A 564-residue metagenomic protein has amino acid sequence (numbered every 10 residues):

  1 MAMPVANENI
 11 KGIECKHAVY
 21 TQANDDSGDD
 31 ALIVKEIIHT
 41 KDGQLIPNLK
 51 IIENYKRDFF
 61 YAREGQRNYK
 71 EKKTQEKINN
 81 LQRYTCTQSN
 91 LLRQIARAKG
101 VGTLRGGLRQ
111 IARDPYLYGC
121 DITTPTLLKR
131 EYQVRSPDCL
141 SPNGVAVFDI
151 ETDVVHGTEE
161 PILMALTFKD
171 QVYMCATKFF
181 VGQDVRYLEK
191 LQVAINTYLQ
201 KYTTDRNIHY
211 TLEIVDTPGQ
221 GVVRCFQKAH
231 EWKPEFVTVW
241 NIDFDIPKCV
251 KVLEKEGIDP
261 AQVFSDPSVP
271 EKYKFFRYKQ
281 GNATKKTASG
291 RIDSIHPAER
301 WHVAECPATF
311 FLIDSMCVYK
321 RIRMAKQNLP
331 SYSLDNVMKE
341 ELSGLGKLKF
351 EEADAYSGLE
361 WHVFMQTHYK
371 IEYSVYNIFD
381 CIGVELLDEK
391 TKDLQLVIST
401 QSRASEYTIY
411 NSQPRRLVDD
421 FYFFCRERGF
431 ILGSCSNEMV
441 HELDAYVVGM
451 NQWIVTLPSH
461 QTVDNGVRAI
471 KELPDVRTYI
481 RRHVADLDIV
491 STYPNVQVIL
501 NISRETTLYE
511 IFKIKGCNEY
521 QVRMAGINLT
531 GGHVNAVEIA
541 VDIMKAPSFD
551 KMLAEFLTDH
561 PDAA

Functional and structural regions predicted by a protein language model:
A2-A62, Q66, T123-P125, K129-F236 (+3 more regions): Conserved RNase H-like, two-metal-ion catalytic cores of nucleic-acid enzymes
E71-S141: Non-catalytic propeptide/linker segments at domain boundaries
A96-A98, G102-L117, D121-I122, I489-S503 (+2 more regions): Conserved catalytic core of nucleic-acid polymerases
L117-T152, E271-E305, N437-Y446, M450: Extended, Lys/Arg-enriched charged tracts that mediate electrostatic binding to polyanionic substrates
V155-G157, M164, C175-A176, P247 (+4 more regions): Short helix/loop capping segments that flank catalytic or ligand/cofactor-binding pockets
N196-L329: Conserved DEDDh/DEDDy metal-dependent 3′-5′ exonuclease domain
W232-V252, C306-T309, S315-D420: Acidic, Mg2+-coordinating catalytic module of metal-dependent nucleases/exonucleases that use a two-metal-ion mechanism
G358-Q521, A525-N528, A564: Common nucleic-acid-contacting/processivity interface regions adjacent to the catalytic cores of nucleic-acid enzymes
